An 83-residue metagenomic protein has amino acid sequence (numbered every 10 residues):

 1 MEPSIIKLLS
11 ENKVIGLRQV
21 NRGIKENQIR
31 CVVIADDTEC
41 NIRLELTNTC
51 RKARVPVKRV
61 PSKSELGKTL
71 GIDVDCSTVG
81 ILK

Functional and structural regions predicted by a protein language model:
M1-Q28, E39: Ribosome large-subunit tunnel/peptidyl-transferase-proximal elements
L8-L9, L17, L44-L46, L66 (+2 more regions): Generic detector of leucine side chains in alpha-helical contexts
Q19, R30, L70, V74: Short, flexible micro-motifs
K25-Q28, R51, G71: Signal for well-folded cores of large energy- and translation-related assemblies
V33-I34: Alpha-helical transmembrane segments of helical membrane proteins, especially in multi-pass transport, channel
T38-R54, R59-S64: Feature captures the catalytic cores and cofactor-binding loops of soluble hydro-lyases/lyases that act on carboxylate
V55-K83: Short basic, glycine-rich beta-strand/loop surfaces that mediate nucleic-acid
